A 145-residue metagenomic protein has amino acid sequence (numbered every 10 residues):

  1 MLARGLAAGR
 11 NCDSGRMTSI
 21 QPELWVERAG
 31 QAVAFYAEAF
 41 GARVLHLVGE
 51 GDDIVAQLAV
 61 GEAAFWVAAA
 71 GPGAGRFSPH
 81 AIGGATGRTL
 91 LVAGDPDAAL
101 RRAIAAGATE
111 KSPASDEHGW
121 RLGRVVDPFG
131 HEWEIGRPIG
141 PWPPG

Functional and structural regions predicted by a protein language model:
G9-E23, A34-V126, I135-G145: Vicinal oxygen chelate
V26-R28: Conserved beta-strand-loop-alpha-helix junction that forms the acyl-donor binding cleft
